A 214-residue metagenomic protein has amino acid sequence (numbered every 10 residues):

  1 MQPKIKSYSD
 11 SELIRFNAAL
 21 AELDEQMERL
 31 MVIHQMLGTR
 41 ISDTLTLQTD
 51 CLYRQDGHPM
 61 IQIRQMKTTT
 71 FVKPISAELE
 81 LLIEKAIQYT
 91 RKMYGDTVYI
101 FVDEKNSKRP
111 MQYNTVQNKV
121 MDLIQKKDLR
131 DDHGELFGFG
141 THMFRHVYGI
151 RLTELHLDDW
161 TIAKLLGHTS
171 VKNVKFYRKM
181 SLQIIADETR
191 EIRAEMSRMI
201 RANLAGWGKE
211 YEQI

Functional and structural regions predicted by a protein language model:
M1-F16, Q62-T68, F101-P110: Flexible interdomain linker/hinge and immediately adjacent N-terminus of the catalytic tyrosine-recombinase domain
Y8-I41, R145: Basic, Lys/Arg- and aromatic-enriched nucleic-acid-binding interface segment
L13, E78-E135: Active-site/catalytic core of tyrosine-dependent DNA strand-transfer enzymes
L37, L47-L81: Conserved tyrosine-mediated DNA breakage-rejoining catalytic core shared by Y-recombinases
T44-L45, G149, H156-H168: Active-site-proximal segment of tyrosine recombinases
R64-T69, L166-A194: Catalytic-site neighborhood detector that most strongly recognizes the C-terminal catalytic loop/helix of tyrosine
H133-L155, N173: Short basic/aromatic active-site micro-motif
E191-I214: C-terminal secondary-structure termini that scaffold catalytic or DNA-interacting sites
